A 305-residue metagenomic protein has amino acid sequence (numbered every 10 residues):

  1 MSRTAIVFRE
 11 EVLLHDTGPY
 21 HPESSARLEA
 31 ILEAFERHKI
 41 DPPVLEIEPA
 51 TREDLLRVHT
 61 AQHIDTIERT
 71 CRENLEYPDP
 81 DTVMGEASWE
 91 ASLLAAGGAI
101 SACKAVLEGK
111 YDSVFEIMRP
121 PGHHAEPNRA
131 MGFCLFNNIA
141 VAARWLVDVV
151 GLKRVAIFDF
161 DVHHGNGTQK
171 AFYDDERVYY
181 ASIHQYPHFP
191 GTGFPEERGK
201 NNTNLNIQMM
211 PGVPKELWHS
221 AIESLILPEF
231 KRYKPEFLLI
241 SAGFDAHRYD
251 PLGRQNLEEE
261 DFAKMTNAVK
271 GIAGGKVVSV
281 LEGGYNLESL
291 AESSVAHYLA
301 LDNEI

Functional and structural regions predicted by a protein language model:
M1-R57: N-terminal low-complexity, Ser/Thr- and acidic-residue-enriched intrinsically disordered segments
S2-I6, L13, R37, D65-I305: A general "terminal functional-core" signal
E48-R72: Charged, often glycine-rich, active-site loop that binds/positions anionic groups
